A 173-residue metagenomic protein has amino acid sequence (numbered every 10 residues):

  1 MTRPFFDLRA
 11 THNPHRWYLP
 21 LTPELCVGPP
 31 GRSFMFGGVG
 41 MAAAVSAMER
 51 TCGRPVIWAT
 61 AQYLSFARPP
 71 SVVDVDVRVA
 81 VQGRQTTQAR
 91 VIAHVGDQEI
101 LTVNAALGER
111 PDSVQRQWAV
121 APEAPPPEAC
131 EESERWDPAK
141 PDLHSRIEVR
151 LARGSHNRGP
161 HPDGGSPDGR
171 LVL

Functional and structural regions predicted by a protein language model:
M1-L173: Terminal targeting signals and extreme-terminal segments of soluble enzymes
